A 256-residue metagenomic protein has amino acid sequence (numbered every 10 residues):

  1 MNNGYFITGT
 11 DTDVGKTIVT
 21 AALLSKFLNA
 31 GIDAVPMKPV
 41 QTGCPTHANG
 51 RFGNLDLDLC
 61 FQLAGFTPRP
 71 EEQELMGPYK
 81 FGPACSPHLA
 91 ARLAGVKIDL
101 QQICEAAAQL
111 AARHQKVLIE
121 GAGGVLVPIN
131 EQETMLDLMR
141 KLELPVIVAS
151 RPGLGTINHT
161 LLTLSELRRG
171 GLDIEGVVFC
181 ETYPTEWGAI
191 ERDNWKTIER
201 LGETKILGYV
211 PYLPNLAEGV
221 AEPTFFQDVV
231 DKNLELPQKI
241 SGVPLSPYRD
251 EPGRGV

Functional and structural regions predicted by a protein language model:
M1-F6: Extreme N-terminal starter segment of soluble prokaryotic enzymes
I7-T20: Glycine-rich phosphate-binding P-loop
I18-K97, Q101, A108-Q109: N-terminal phosphate/diphosphate-binding loop that engages ATP/GTP or pyrophosphate donors across diverse enzyme folds
K38, I147-S150, E175-E181: Short internal beta-strands
I103, A107-E131: Switch II (G3) loop of P-loop NTPases
N130-P152: Inter-motif core of Ras-like GTPase G domains
S165-V256: C-terminal lobe/tail of nucleotide-utilizing enzymes
